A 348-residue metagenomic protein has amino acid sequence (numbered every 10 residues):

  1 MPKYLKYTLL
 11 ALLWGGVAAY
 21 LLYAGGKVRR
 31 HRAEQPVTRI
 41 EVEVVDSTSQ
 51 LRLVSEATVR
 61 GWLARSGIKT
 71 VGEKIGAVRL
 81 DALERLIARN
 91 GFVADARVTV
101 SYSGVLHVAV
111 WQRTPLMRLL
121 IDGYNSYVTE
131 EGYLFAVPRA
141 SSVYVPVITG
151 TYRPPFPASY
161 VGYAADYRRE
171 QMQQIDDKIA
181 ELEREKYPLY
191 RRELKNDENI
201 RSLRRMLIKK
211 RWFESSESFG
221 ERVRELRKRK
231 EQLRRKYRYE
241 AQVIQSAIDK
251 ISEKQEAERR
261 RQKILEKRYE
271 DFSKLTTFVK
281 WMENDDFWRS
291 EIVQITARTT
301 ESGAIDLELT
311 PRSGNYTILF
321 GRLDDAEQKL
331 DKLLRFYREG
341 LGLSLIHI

Functional and structural regions predicted by a protein language model:
M1-V44, Q50-R52, A64-K74, V78-R85 (+2 more regions): Charged, solvent-exposed interaction patches on well-folded alpha/beta domains that mediate macromolecular contacts
E56-L63: Short, polar/charged alpha-helical segment
